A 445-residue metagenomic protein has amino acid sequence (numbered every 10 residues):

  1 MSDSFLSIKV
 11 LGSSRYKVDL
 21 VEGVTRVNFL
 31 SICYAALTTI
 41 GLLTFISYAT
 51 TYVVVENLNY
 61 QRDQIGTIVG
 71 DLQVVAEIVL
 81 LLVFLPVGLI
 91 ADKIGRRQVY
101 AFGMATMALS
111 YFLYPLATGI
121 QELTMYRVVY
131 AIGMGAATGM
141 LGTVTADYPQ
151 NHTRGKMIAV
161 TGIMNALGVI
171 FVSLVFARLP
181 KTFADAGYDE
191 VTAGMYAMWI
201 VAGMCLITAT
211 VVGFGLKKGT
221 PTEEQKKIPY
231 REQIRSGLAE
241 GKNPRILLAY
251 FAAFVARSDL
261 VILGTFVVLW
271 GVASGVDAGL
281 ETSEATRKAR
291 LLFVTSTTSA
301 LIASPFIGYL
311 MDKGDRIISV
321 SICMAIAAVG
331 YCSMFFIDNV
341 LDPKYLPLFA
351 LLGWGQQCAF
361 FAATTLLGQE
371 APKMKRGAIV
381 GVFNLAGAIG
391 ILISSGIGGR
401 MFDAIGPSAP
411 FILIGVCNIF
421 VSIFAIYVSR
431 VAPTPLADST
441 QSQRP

Functional and structural regions predicted by a protein language model:
S2-F29, K218-F251, R444-P445: Juxtamembrane intracellular "pre-TM" segments in multi-pass secondary transporters
L20-E56, N243-L263, V267, A350 (+1 more regions): Pair of pore-lining "gating" transmembrane helices in MFS-fold secondary transporters
G70-G88, V294-F306: Central cavity-lining transmembrane alpha-helices of secondary-active solute carriers, predominantly the Major
L82-T118, M311-G314: Conserved MFS/SLC helix-loop-helix module at the cytosolic interface between two early adjacent transmembrane helices
A105-T118, A325-N339: C-terminal ends and interior cores of transmembrane alpha-helices in multi-pass membrane transporters/permeases
A136-Q150, C358-A371: Intracellular juxtamembrane helix-capping segments at the cytosolic ends of symmetry-related transmembrane helices
I158-K181, N384-S394: Glycine-rich segments within core transmembrane alpha-helices of 12-TM secondary carriers
F176, A202-T222, F424-S429: C-terminal membrane-cytosol helix-exit motif in multi-pass small-molecule transporters
